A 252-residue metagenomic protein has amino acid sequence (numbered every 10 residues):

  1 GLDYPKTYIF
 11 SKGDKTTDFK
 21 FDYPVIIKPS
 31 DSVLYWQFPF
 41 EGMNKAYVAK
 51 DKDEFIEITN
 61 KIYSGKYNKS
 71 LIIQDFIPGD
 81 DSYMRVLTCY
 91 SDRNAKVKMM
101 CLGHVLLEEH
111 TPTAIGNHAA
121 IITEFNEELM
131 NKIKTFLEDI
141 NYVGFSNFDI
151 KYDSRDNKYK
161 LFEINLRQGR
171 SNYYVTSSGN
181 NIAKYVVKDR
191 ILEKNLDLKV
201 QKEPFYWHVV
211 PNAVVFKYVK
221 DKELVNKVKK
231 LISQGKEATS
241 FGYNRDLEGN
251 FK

Functional and structural regions predicted by a protein language model:
G1-I72, R93-N94, E127-N131: Active-site nucleotide/adenylate-binding loops and adjacent lid/helix of ATP-dependent enzymes
P5, V25, R85-L87, F148: Change "...and in nucleic-acid phosphodiester-cleaving endonucleases..." to "...and in nucleic-acid processing enzymes
M43-A46, K50-D53, D75-N141, N165-R190: ATP-dependent carboxylate/phosphate-activation module, predominantly the ATP-grasp catalytic core and closely related
I72, F145-N147, L196-Q201: Flexible, glycine/charged-enriched surface loops at secondary-structure junctions
Q74-D75, V143-R155: A short glycine-rich, hydrophobically flanked beta-strand micro-motif that places a catalytic Asp/Glu for divalent metal
A95, D156-N157: Glycine-biased flexible loop/turn sites that connect beta-strands or occur in inter-domain linkers
N157-R167: A short beta-strand motif that forms the metal-chelation/ATP-contact edge of phosphoryl-transfer active sites
K188-K252: Peripheral (often C-terminal) accessory segments that flank ATP-dependent C-N-forming ligase machineries
